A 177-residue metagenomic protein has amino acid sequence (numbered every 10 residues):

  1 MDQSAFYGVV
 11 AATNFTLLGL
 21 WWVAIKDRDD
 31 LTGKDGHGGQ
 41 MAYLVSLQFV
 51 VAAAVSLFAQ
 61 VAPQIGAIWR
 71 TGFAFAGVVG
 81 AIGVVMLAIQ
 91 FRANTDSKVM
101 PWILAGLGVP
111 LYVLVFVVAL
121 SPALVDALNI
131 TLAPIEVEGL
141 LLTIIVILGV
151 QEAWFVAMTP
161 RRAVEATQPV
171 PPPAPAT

Functional and structural regions predicted by a protein language model:
S4-A11, G33-Q48, A59-V78: Transmembrane alpha-helix entry/boundary detector in multi-pass membrane proteins
G8-V9, L31-A54, S97-Y112, E138 (+1 more regions): Juxtamembrane helix-loop boundaries in multi-pass membrane proteins
A11-D29: N-terminal signal-anchor/start-transfer transmembrane helix
N14-L18, L47-A52, T71-A88: Generic alpha-helical transmembrane segments
I25-R28, A52-G66, V85-A93: Membrane-helix exit/interface motif
A52-Q60, L111-N129: Hydrophobic alpha-helical transmembrane segments in multi-pass integral membrane proteins
V78-D96, V118, P122: C-terminal halves and exits of single transmembrane alpha-helices
V118-T177: Glycine-rich, aromatic-bearing surface loops/beta-hairpins
